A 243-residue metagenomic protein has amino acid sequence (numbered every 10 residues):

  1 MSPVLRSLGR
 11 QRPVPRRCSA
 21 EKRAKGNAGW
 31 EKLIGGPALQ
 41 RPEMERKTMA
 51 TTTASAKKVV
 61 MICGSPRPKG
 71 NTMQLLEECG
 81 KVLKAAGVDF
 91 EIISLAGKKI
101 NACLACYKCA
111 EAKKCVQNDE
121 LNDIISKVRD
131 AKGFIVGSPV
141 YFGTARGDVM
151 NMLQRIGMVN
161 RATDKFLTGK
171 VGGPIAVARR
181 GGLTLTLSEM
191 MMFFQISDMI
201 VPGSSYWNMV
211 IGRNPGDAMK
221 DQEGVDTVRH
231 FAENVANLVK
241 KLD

Functional and structural regions predicted by a protein language model:
T51-K57, A85, D123, I196 (+1 more regions): Glycine-rich phosphate/pyrophosphate-binding loop and the adjoining helix
K57, A112, V116-Y206: Helix-loop-strand module that forms the ligand-binding subsite of alpha/beta enzymes
K57-A86: N-terminal beta1-alpha1 ligand-phosphate binding loop
L95-K114, R213-A218: N-terminal beta-loop-helix "entrance" segment that forms/cooperates in small-molecule cofactor or anionic ligand
